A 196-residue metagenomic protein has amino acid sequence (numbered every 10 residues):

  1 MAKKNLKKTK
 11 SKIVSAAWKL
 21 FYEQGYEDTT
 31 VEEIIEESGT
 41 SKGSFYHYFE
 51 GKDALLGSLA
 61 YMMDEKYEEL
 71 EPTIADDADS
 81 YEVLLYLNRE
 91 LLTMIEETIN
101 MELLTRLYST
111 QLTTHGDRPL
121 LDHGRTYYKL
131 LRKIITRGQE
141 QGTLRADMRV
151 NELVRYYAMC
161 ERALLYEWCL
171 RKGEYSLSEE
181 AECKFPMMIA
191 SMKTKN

Functional and structural regions predicted by a protein language model:
M1-Q24, D28-T40, A54: Basic, helix-initiating cap at the start of DNA-binding domains
E23-E27, D77, T98, Q141: Short coil/turn segments at alpha/beta junctions that flank glycine-rich nucleotide-binding fingerprints
G39-F49: Short hydrophobic/aromatic patch on the recognition helix
F49, L56-M63: Alpha-helical DNA-contacting segments of helix-turn-helix folds
S58, P72-T98, V150, V154-Y157: Hydrophobic alpha-helical connector segments
E68, H115-T143, N151-R155, M159 (+1 more regions): Amphipathic alpha-helical packing segments from all-alpha helical-bundle domains
T93-E97, Y128, K133, R137 (+2 more regions): Amphipathic C-terminal alpha-helical segment
I95-H115, Y166, L170: Amphipathic alpha-helical segments used for helix-helix packing
